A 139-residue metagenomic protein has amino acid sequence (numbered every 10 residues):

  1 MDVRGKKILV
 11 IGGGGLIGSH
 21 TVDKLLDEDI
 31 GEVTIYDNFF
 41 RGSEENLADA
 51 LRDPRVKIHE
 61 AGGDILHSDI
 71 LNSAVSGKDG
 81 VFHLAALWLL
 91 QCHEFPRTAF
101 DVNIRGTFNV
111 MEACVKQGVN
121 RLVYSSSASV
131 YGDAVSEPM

Functional and structural regions predicted by a protein language model:
M1-M139: N-terminal Rossmann-like NAD(P)+-binding domain of SDR-like oxidoreductases, especially those catalyzing
